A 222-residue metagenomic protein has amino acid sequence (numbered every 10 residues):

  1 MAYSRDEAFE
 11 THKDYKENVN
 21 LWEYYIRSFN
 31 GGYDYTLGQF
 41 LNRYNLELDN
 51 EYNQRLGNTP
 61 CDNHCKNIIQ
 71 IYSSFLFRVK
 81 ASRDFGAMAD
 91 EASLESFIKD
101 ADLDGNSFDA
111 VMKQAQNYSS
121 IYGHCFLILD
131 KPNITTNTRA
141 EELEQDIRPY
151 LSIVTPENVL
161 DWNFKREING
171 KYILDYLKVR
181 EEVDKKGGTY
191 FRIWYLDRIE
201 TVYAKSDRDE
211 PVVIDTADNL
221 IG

Functional and structural regions predicted by a protein language model:
M1-V154: Extended, helix-rich architectural segments
K131-G222: Structured, contiguous alpha/beta core segments that scaffold functional sites
